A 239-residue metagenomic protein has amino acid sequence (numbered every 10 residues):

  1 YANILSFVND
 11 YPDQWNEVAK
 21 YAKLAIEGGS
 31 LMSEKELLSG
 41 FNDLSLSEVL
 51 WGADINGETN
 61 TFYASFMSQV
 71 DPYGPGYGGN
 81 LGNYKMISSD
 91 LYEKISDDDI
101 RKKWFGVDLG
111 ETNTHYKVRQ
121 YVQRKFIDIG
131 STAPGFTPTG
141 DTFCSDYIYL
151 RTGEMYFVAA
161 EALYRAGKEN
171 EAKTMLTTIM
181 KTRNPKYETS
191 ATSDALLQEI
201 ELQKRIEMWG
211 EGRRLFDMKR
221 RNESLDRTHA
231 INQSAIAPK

Functional and structural regions predicted by a protein language model:
Y1-S68, P75-G82, I95-K239: Acidic/polar-rich alpha-helix caps and helix-coil junctions
I87-S89: Residue-level signal for threonine
